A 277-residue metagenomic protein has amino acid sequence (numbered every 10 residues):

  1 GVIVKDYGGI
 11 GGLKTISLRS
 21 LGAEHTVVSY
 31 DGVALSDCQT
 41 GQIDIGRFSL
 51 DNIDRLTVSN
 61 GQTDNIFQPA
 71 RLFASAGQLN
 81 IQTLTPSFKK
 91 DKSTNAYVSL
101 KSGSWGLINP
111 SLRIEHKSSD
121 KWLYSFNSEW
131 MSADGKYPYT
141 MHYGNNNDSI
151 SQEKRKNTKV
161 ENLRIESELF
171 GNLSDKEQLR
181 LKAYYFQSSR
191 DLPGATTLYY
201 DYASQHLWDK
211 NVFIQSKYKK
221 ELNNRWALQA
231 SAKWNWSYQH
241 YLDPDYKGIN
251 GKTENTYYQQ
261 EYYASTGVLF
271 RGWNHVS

Functional and structural regions predicted by a protein language model:
G1-A34: Extracytoplasmic beta-strand/coil segments of soluble accessory domains associated with Gram-negative outer-membrane
T26, K90-A96, K101, I108 (+6 more regions): Outer-envelope beta-barrel architecture signal
L50-Y97: A beta-strand signature from Gram-negative outer-membrane beta-barrel systems, especially the internal plug domain
G61, Q82, S99-W105, K117 (+3 more regions): Outer-membrane beta-barrel pore domains and translocons
F73-S75, K101, G106-P110, K159-L163 (+2 more regions): Residues that define the transmembrane beta-barrel architecture of outer-membrane proteins
A96-L100, F126-S128, S167-L169, L181-A183 (+3 more regions): Membrane-embedded beta-strand positions of outer-membrane beta-barrel proteins
P110-H116, I165-G171, I214-K220, A264-G272: Residues on the lipid-exposed face of transmembrane beta-strands in outer-membrane beta-barrel proteins
A133, Y137, Q152-R164, F170-N172 (+2 more regions): Flexible loop and strand-edge segments within Gram-negative outer membrane beta-barrel domains
